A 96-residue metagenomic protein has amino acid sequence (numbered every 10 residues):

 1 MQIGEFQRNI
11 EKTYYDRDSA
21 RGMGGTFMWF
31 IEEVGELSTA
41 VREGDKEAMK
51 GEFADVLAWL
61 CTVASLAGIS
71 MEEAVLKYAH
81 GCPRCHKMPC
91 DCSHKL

Functional and structural regions predicted by a protein language model:
M1-F53, L57-L96: Flexible "arm" and connector segments at domain edges
